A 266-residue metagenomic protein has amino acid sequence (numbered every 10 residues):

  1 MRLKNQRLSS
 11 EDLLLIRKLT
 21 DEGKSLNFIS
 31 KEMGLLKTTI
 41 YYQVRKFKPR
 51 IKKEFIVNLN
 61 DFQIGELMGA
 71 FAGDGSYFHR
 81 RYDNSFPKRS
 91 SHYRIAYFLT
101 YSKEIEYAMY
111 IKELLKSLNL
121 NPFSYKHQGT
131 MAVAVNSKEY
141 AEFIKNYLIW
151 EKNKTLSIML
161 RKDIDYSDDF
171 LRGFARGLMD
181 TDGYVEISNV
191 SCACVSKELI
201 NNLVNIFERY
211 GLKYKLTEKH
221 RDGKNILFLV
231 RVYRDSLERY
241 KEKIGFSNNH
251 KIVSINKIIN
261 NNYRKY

Functional and structural regions predicted by a protein language model:
M1-Y266: Internal intein/HINT superfamily modules and their associated LAGLIDADG
